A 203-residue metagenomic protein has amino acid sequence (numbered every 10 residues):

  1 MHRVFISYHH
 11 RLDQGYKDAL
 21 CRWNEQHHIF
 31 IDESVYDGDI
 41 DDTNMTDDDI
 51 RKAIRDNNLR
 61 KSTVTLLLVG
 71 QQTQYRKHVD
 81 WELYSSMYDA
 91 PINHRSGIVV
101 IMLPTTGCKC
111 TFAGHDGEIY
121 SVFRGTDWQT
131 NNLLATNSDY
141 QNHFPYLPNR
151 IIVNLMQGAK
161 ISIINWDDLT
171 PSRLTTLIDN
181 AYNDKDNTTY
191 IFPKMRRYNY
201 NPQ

Functional and structural regions predicted by a protein language model:
M1-V64, I92-H94, R173-Q203: Conserved N-terminal substructure of TIR/SEFIR domains
R3, Y16, C108-Q203: C-terminal interaction surface of TIR/SEFIR-family domains
R11-G15, Q72-Y75, T106-C108: Short acidic, S/G/P-rich loop/turn micro-motifs used as interaction or catalytic elements
R22-N24, E82-S86, G117: Glycine-rich, phosphate-binding/catalytic loops in enzymes
E33-Y36, L68-G70, L103: Short loop/turn segments at strand-loop or loop-helix junctions that form parts of catalytic or ligand-binding pockets
Q72-D89: Conserved TIR/SEFIR loop-to-helix hotspot centered on a Trp-containing motif with a nearby acidic residue
R95-M102: Conserved beta-strand/loop subsegment of P-loop NTPase cores
